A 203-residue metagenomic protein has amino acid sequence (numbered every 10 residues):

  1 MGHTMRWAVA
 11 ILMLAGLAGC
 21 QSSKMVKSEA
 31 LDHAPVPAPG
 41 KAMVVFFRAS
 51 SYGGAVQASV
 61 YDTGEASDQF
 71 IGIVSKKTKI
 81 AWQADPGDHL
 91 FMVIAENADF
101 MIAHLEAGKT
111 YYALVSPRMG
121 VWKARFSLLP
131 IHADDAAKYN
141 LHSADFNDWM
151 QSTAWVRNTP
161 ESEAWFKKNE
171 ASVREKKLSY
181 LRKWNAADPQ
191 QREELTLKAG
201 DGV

Functional and structural regions predicted by a protein language model:
M1-C20: Sec-dependent bacterial lipoprotein signal peptides
C20-D88, M92-V203: Short loop/turn and low-complexity linker motifs enriched in small/turn-promoting residues
